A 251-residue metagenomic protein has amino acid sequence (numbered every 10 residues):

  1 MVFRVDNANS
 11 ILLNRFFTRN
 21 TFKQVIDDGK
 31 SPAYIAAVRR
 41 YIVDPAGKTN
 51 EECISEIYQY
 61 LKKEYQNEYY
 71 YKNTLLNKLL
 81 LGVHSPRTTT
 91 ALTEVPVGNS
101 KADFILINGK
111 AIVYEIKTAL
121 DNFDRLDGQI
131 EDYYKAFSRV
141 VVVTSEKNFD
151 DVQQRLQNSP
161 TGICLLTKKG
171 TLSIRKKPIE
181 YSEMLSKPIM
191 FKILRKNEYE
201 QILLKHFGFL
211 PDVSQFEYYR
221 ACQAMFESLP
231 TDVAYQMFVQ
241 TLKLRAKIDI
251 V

Functional and structural regions predicted by a protein language model:
M1-A46, L242-V251: Nuclease-adjacent, charged terminal/linker segments that flank catalytic cores
F3-V5, R220-V251: Charge-rich, low-complexity intrinsically disordered segments
I42-N73: Solvent-exposed, charged helical/coil patches that constitute nucleic-acid or partner-interaction surfaces
Y70-N108, L156: Active-site metal-binding core of divalent-cation-utilizing nuclease and nuclease-like domains
T90-T93, I116-D121, V142: Short, flexible loop segments at the rims of nucleotide/cofactor-binding pockets, characterized by
F104-L120: Conserved catalytic cores of phosphodiester-cleaving nucleases, focusing on short active-site segments
L120-T167: Catalytic cores of nucleic-acid endonucleases
T171-Q236: A conserved mid-domain beta-alpha-beta active-site/ligand-binding segment of alpha/beta enzyme cores
